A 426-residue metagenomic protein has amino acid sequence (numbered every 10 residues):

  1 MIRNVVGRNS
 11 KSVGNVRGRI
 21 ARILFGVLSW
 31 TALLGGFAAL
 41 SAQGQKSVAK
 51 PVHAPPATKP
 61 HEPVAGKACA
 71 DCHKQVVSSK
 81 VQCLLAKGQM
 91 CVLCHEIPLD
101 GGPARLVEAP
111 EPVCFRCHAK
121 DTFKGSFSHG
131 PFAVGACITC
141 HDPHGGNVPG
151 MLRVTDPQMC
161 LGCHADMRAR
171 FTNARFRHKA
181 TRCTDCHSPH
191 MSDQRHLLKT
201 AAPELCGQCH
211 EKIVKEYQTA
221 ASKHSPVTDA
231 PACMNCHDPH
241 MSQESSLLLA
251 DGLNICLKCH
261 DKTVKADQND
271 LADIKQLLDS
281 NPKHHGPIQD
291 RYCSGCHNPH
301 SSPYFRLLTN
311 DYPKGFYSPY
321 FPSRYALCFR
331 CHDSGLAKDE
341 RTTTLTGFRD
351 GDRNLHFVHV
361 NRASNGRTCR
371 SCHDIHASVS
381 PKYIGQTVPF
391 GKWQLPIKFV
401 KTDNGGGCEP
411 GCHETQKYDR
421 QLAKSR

Functional and structural regions predicted by a protein language model:
M1-A21: N-terminal secretory signal peptides that target proteins for export/translocation
I2, G36-R426: Short sequence/structural segments immediately N-terminal
S10-S12, S29, S41: Serine residues within intrinsically disordered or low-complexity segments
F25-G36: Bacterial N-terminal signal peptides
